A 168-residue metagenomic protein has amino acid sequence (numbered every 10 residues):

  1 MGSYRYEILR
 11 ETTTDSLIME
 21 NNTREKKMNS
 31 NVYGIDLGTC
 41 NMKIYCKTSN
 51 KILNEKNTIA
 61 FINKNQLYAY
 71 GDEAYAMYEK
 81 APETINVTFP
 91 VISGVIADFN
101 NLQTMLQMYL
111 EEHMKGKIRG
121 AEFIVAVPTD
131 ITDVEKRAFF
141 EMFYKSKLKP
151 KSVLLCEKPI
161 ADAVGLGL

Functional and structural regions predicted by a protein language model:
G2-E55, A60-Y68, D72-L168: Nucleotide/phosphate-binding catalytic cleft detector across ATP-hydrolyzing and phosphate-transferring enzymes
